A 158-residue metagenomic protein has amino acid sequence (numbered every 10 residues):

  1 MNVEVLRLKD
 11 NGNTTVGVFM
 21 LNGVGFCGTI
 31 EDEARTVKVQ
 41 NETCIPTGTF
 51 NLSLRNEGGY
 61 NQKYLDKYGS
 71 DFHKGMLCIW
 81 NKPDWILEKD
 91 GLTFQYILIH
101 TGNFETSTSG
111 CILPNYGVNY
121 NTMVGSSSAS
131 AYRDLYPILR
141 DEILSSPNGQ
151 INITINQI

Functional and structural regions predicted by a protein language model:
M1-I151, I155-I158: Cell wall/extracellular polymer interaction/catalysis modules
